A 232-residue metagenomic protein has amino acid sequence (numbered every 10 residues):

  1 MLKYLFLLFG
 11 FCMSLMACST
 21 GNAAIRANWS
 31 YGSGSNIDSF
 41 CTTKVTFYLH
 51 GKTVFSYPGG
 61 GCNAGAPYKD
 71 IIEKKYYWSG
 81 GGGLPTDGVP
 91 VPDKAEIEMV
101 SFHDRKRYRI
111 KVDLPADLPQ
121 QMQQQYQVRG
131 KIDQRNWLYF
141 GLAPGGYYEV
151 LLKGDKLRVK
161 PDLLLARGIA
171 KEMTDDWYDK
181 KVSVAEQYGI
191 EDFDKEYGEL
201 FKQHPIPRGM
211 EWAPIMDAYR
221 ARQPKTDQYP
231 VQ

Functional and structural regions predicted by a protein language model:
M1-Y4: Positively charged n-region of N-terminal signal peptides that target proteins for export
F6-L15: Bacterial N-terminal signal peptides
G21-T53, G60: Short, surface-exposed binding/anchoring microloops in extracellular/periplasmic proteins
F47-H103: Tryptophan-paired
G65-I71, A116-Q127: Short, surface-exposed linear segments at secondary-structure transitions and domain or protein termini
K106-D113: Edge beta-strands of extracellular beta-sandwich domains
M122-F193, Y197-Q232: Compositionally biased low-complexity segments at domain edges in trafficked proteins and select soluble regulators
